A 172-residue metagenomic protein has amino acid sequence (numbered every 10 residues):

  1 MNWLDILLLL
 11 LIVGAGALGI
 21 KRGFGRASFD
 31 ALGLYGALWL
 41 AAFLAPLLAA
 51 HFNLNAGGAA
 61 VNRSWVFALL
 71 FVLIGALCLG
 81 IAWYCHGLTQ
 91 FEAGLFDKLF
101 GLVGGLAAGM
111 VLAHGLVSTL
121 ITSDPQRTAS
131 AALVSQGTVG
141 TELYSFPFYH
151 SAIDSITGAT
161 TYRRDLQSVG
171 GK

Functional and structural regions predicted by a protein language model:
M1-L7, V13, A76-G80, H150: Contiguous, function-dense segments enriched for cysteine-driven chemistry and partner/ligand-binding capacity
L4-D5, G58-L70, W83, G87 (+1 more regions): - Replace "multi-pass integral membrane proteins" with "integral membrane proteins
I6-G25: N-terminal signal-anchor/start-transfer transmembrane helix
G14-L18, L38-P46, L70-A82, G109 (+1 more regions): Alpha-helical transmembrane segments of multi-pass membrane proteins
I20, F24, L34, L102 (+1 more regions): Gly/Ser/Thr-rich helix-start
F24, P46, A50, L54-N55 (+2 more regions): Transmembrane helix-loop junctions in multipass membrane proteins, especially transporters and channels
A27-A37, G94-K98: Cytoplasmic-side transmembrane-helix entry/capping segments in multi-pass membrane proteins
D30-L34, F43-W83: Membrane-embedded alpha-helical segments of integral membrane proteins
